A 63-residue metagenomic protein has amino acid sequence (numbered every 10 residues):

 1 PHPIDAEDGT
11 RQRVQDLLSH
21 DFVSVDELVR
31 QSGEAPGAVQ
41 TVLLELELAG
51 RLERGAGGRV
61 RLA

Functional and structural regions predicted by a protein language model:
P1-A63: Glycine-biased, small-residue-rich flexible motifs in mid-sequence functional cores and linkers
